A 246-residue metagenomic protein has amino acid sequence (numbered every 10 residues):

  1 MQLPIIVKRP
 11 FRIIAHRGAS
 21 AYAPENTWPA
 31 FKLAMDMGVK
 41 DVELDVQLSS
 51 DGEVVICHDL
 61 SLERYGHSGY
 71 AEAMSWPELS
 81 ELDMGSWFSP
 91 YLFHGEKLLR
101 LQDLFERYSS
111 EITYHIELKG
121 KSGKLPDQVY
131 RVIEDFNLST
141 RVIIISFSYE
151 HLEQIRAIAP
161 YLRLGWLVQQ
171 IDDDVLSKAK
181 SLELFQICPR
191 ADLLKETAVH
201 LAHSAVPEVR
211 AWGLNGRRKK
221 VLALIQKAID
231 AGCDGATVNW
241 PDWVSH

Functional and structural regions predicted by a protein language model:
M1-H246: Phosphate-group recognition and catalysis centered on beta-loop-alpha active-site segments
